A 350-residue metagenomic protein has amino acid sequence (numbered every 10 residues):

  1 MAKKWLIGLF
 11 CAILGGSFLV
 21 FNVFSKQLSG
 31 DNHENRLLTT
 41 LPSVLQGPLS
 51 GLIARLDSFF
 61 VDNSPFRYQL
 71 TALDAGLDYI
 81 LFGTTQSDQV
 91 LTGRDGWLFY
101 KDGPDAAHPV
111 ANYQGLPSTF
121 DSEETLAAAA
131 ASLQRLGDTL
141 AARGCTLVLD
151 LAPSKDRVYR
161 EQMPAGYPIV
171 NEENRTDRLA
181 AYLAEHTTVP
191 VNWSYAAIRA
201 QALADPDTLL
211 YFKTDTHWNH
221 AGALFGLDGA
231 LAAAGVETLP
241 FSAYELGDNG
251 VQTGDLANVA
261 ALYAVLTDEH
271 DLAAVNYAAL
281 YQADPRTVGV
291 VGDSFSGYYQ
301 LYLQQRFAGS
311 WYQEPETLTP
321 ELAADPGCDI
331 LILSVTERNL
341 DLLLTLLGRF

Functional and structural regions predicted by a protein language model:
M1-F350: Extracellular glycan-modifying ectodomains
